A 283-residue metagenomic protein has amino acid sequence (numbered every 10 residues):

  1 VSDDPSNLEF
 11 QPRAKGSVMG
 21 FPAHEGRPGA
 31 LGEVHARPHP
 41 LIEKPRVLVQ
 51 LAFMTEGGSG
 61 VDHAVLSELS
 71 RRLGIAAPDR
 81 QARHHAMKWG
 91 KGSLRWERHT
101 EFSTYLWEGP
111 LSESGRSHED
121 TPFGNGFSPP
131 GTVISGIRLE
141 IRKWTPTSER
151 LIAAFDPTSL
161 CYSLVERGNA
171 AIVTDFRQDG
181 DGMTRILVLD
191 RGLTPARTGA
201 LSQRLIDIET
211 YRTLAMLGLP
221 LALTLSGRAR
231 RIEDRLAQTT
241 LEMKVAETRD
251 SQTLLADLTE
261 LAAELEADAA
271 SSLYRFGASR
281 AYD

Functional and structural regions predicted by a protein language model:
V1-E140: N-terminal pre-transmembrane cytosolic regions of membrane proteins
Q50-A52, R185-L187, A278: Structured core elements
D79, L214, R235-V245, A267 (+1 more regions): Intrinsically disordered or highly flexible coil/loop and linker segments, enriched in small and charged/polar residues
E97, W107-D257: Extended alpha-helical interaction modules
Y105, Y162, Y211, Y274-F276 (+1 more regions): Sequence-level detector for tyrosine residue identity
T253-D283: Membrane-associated alpha-helical segments
